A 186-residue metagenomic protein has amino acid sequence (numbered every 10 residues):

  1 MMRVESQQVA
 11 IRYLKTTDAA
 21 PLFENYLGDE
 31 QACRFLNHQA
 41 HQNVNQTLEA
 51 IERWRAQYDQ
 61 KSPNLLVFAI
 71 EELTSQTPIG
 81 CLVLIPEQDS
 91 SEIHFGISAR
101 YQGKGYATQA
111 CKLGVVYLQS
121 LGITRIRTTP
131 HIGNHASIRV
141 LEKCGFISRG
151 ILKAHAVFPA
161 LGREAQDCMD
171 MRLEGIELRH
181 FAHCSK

Functional and structural regions predicted by a protein language model:
M1-P21, N25-Q31, A69-K186: Acyl-donor (CoA/ACP) binding surface of acyl/acetyltransferases
E24-Q39, D59: Helix-loop element at the rim of GNAT/NAT acetyltransferase active sites that forms part of the acceptor-substrate
C33-R53, L66: Conserved GNAT-fold acetyl-CoA-binding loop/helix
N37, P63, S120-I123: Residue-level recognition of short, structured coil/turn motifs that connect secondary structure elements
N43-N45, Y58, A160: A short hydrophobic/aromatic micro-motif that marks alpha-helical segments and, especially, helix-coil
E52, A56, H183-K186: Generic surface-pattern signal
R53-A69: A short helix-loop-beta-strand connector motif used in the catalytic cores of GNAT acetyltransferases and, in some
